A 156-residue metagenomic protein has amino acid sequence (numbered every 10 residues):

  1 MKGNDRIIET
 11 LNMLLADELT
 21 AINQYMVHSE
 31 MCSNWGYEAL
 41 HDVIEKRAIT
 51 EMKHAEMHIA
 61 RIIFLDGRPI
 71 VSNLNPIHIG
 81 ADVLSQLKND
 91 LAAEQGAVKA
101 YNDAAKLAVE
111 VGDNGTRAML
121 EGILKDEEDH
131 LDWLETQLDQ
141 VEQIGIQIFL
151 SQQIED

Functional and structural regions predicted by a protein language model:
M1-D156: Iron-associated oxidoreductase/ferritin-like identity signal
